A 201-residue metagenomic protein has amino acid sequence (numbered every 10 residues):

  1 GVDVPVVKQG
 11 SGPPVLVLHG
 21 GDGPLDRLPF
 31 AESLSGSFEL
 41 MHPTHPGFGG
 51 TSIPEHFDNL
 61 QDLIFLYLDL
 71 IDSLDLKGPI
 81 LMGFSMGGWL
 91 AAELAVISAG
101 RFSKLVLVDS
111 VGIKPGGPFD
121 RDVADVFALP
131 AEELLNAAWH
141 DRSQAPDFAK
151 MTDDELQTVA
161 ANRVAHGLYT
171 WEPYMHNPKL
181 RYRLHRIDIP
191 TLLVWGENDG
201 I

Functional and structural regions predicted by a protein language model:
V2-S52: Conserved HGGG/HGGXW glycine-rich cap/lid loop of the alpha/beta-hydrolase fold
P24, E197-I201: Acidic catalytic loop of the alpha/beta-hydrolase fold
R27-L28, T51-F57, G116-F119: Conserved catalytic-core motifs of eukaryotic protein kinase domains, centered on the activation segment
M41-M82: Active-site loop/oxyanion-hole signature of alpha/beta-hydrolase fold enzymes
W89-I97, F102-L135: Flexible "cap/lid" loop of the alpha/beta hydrolase fold
D153-Y182: Hydrophobic, aromatic-rich cap/lid helix
I187, L193-W195: Short beta-strand/loop motif that positions the catalytic acidic residue of the alpha/beta-hydrolase fold
